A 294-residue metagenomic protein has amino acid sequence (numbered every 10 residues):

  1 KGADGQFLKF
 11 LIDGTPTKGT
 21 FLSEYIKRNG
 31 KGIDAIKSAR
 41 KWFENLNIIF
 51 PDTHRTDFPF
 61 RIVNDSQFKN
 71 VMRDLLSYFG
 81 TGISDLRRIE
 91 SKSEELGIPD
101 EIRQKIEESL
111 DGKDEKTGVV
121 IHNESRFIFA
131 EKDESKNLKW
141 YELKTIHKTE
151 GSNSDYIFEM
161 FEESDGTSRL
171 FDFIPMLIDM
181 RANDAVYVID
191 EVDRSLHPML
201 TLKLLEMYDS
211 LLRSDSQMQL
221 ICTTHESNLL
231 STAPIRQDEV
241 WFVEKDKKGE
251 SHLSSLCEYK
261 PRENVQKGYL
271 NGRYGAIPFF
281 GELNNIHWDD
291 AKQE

Functional and structural regions predicted by a protein language model:
K1, G97-E101, H122-N123, K136-K144 (+1 more regions): Short, well-ordered strand-loop elements centered on a beta-strand within folded domains, enriched for acidic residues
K1-D111: Electropositive, glycine-dotted interaction segments that contact anionic polymers or phosphate-rich ligands
A39-P51, N137-N153: A short mid-domain helix/strand-loop element embedded in enzyme catalytic domains that forms or borders the active-site
N64-F68, D133-S135, E162: Short, contiguous, pocket-lining structural segments that sit at or immediately flank catalytic/ligand-binding sites
M72-D74, F129-K132, P175-M176, L229-L230: Generic recognition of flexible, low-complexity loop/linker segments
L96-N137: Mixed-charge, low-complexity intrinsically disordered segments
V119, L283-I286: Long, compositionally biased
W140-L283, A291: Switch/communication elements of ASCE P-loop NTPase nucleotide-binding domains
